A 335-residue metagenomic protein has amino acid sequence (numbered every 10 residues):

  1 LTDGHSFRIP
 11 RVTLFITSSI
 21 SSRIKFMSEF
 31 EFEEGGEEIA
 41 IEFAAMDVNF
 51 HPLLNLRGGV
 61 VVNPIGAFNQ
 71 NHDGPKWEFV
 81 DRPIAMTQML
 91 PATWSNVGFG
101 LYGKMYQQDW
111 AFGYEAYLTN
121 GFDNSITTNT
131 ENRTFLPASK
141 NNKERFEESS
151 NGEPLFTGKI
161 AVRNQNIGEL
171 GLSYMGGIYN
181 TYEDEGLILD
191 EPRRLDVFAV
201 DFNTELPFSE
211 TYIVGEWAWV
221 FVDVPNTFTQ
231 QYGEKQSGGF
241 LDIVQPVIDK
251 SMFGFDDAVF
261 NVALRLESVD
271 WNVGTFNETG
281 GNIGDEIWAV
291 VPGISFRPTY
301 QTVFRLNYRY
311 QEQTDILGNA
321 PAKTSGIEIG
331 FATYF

Functional and structural regions predicted by a protein language model:
L1-N124, G152-T157, A161-L170, K235 (+3 more regions): Outer membrane beta-barrel
L1-P10, E131, K140-F146: Surface-exposed strand-loop-strand hairpins of Gram-negative outer-membrane beta-barrel proteins
F7, S149-N151, I283-D285: A conditional alpha-helix N-cap/helix-loop micro-motif detector
S18-S22, D73-F79, E131-L136, E216-F221 (+2 more regions): Short amphipathic alpha-helical segments, especially helix-boundary/capping motifs
A44-N49, N69, I167-F335: Outer-membrane beta-barrel pore domains
N71-D73, A85-P91, T127-E131, E144-S149 (+3 more regions): Extracellular/periplasm-exposed beta-strand and loop segments of Gram-negative cell-envelope proteins, dominated by
Y114, L118-F122, N132-N141: A short, charged helix-loop
R133-E183: Loop-centered beta-sheet repeat module
